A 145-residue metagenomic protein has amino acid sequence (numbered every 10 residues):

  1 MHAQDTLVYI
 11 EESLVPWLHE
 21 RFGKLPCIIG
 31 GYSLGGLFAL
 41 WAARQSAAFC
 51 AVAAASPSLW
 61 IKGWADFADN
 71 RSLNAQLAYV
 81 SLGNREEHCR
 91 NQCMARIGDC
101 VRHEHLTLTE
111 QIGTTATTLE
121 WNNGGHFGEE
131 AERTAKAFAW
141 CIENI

Functional and structural regions predicted by a protein language model:
M1-E20: Alpha/beta-hydrolase active-site loop
K24-P26, F49, L73-L77: A general structural motif
G30-G35, A39: Gly/Ala-rich beta-loop-alpha elbow adjacent to hydrolase catalytic centers
F38-A42, G63: Hydrolases whose catalytic domains are alpha/beta-hydrolase-1, hotdog thioesterase, or metallo-beta-lactamase-like
W41-A51: Conserved hydrolase catalytic core segment
A53-A55: A short, hydrophobic beta-strand element of the alpha/beta-hydrolase
L59-E129: The feature captures the conserved acid-bearing segment of alpha/beta-hydrolase catalytic domains
R133-I145: Catalytic active-site module of serine/aspartate enzymes centered on a nucleophile-bearing elbow/loop
